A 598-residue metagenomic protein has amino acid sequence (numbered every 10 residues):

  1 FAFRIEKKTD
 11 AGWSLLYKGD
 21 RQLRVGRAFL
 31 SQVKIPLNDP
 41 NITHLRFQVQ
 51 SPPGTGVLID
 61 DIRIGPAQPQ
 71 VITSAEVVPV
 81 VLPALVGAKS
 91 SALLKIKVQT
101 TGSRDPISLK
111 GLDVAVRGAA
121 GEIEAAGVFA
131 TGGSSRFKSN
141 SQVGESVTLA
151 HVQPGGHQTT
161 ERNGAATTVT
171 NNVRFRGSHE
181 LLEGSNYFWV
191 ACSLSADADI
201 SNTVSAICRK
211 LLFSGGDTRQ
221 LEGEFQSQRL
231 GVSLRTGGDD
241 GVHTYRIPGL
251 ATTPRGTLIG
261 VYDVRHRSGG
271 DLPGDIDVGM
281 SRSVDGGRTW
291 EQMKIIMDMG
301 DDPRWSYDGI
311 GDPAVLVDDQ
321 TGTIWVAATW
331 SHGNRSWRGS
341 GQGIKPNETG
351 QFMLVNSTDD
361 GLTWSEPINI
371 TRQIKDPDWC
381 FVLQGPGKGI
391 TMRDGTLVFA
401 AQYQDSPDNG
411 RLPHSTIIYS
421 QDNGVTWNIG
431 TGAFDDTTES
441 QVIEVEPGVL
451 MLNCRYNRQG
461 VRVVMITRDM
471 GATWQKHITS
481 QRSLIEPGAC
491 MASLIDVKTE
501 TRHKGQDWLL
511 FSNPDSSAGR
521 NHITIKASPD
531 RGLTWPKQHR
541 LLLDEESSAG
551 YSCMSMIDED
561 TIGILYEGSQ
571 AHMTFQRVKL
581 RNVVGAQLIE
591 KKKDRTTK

Functional and structural regions predicted by a protein language model:
F1-I5: Beta-strand acidic-aromatic groove motif in beta-rich domains, primarily in extracellular
D10-N41, T170, R174, D544: Extracellular carbohydrate recognition and processing domains and analogous Trp-centered ligand-binding platforms
P40-Q50, L109-L112: Hydrophobic/aromatic beta-strand segments within beta-rich folds
L45, V57-I64, L112, L211 (+1 more regions): Extracellular beta-strand elements of beta-rich domains used for carbohydrate recognition/degradation or cell-matrix
F47-G54, A191-A196: Short beta-strand-plus-loop segments that form exposed binding edges in beta-rich domains
Q50-P66, P106, S205: Extracellular carbohydrate recognition
Q68-R229: Exposed, polar/acidic Ser/Thr-rich sequence context and nearby capping/turn residues that mark flexible linkers
G156, G184-W189, S193, E222-K598: Asp-box/BNR beta-propeller blade signature and adjacent active/binding-site loops in extracellular glycan-interacting
